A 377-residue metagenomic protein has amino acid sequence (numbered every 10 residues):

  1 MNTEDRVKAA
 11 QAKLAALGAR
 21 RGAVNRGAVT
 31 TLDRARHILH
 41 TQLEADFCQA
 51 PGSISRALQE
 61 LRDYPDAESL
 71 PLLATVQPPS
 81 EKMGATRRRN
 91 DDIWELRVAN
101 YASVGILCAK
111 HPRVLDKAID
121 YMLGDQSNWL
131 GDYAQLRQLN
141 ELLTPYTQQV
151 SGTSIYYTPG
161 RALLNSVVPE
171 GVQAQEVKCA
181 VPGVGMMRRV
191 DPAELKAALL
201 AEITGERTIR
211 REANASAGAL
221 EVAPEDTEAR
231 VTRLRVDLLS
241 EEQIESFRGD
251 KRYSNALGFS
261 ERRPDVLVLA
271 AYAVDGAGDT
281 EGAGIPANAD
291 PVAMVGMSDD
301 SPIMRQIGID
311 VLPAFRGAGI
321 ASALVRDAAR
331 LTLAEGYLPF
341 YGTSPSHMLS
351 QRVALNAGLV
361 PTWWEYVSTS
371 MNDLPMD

Functional and structural regions predicted by a protein language model:
K8, A15-E245: Acyl-donor-binding surface of acyltransferase catalytic domains
V150-Y157, V360-L374: Conserved catalytic-core motifs of GNAT/GCN5-like acyltransferases
S246-E261: Short, basic/aromatic recognition patches
F259-V266, P291-M304, G308-L312: A conserved beta-strand-loop-helix scaffold within acyl/acetyltransferase catalytic domains
D265-A293: Conserved beta-hairpin
V311, G317-L331, R352, N356: Conserved acetyl-CoA-binding loop-helix of GNAT-fold acetyltransferases
I320, Y337, L359: Short glycine/serine/threonine/alanine-rich loop segments
T332-T343: Conserved GNAT acetyl-CoA-binding A-motif
